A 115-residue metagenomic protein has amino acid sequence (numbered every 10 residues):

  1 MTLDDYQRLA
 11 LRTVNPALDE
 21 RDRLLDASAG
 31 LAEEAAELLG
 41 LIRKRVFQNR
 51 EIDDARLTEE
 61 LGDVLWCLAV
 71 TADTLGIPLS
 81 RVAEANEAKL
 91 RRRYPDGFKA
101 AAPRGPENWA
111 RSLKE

Functional and structural regions predicted by a protein language model:
M1-L61, L65-E115: Flexible "arm" and connector segments at domain edges
